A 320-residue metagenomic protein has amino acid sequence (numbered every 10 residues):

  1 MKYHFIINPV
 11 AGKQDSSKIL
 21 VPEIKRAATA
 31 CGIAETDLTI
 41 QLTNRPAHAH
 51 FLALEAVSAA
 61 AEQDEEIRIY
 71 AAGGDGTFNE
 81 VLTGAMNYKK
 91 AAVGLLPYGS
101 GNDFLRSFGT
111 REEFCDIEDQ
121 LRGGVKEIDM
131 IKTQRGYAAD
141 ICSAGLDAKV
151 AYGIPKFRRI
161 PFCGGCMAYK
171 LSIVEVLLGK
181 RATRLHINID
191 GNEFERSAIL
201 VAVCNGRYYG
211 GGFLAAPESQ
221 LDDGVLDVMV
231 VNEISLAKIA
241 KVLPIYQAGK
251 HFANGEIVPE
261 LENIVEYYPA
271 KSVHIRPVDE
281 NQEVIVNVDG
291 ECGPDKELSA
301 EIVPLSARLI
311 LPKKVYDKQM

Functional and structural regions predicted by a protein language model:
M1-I69, C115, Y316, M320: ATP/NTP phosphate-donor binding region
I6-N8, L96, V231: Short hydrophobic segments within beta-strands
P9, A72-G74, Y98: Glycine-rich beta-strand-to-loop/alpha-helix junction loops that act as flexible
T43, N87-I199: Catalytic core of DAGKc-family lipid kinases
T77-K89: Short Gly/Thr/Asp-enriched flexible loops that form oxyanion-binding sites at enzyme active sites
S143, D147, A202-A216, C292: Glycine-rich phosphate/pyrophosphate-binding beta-alpha loops
R158-A168, G212, P217-A240: Gly/Ser/Thr-rich active-site loops/lids in small-molecule metabolic enzymes that frequently grip phosphoryl groups
I189-D190, Q220, V230-M320: ATP/nucleoside-binding phosphotransfer catalytic cores, i.e., glycine-rich phosphate-binding loops
